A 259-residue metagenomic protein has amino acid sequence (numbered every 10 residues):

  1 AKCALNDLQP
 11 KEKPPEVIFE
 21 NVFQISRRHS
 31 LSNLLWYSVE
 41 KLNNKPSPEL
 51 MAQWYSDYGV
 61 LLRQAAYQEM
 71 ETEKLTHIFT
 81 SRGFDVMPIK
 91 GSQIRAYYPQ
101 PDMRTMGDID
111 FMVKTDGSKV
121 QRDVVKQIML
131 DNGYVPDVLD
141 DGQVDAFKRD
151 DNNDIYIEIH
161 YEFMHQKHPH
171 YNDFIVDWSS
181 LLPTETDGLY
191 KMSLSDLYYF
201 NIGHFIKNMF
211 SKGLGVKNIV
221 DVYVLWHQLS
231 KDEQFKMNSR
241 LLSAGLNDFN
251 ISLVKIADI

Functional and structural regions predicted by a protein language model:
A1-G107, V113-I259: Conserved NTP-donor binding/palm subdomain of two-metal-ion nucleotidyltransferases/polymerases, i.e., the charged
